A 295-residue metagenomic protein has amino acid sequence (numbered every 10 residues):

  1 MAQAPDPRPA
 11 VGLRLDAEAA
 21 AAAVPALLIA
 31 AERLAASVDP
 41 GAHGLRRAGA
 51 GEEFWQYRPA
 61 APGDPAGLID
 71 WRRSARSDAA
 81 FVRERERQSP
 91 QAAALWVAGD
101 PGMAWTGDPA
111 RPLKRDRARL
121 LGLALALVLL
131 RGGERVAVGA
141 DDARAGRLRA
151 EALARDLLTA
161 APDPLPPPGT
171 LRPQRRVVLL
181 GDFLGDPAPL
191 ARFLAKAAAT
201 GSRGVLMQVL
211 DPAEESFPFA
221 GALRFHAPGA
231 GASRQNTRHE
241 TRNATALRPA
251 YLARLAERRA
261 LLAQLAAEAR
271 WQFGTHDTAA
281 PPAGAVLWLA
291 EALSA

Functional and structural regions predicted by a protein language model:
M1-G49, F54, R58-G67, R73-A75 (+1 more regions): Exposed, interaction-prone extracellular/peripheral surfaces
